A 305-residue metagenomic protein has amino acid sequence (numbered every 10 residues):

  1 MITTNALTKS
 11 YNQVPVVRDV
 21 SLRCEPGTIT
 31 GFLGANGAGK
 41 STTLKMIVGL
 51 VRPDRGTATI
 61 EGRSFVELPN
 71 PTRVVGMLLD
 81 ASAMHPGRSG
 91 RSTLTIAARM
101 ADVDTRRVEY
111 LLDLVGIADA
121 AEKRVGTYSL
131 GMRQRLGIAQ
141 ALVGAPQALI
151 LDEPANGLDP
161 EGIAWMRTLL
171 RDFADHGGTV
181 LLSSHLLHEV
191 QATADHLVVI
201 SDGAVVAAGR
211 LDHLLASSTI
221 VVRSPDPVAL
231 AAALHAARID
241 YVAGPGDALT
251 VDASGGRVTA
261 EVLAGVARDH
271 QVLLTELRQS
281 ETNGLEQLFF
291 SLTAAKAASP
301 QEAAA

Functional and structural regions predicted by a protein language model:
I2-S201, A207: ABC transporter nucleotide-binding domains
G62, T72, G90, D202 (+5 more regions): ATP/adenylate-binding site constellation spanning eukaryotic-like Ser/Thr protein kinases, ABC-transporter
A101, R238, T293-A297: Conserved NTP-handling cores and scaffolds of large molecular machines
G126, L187, A248, E281-T282: Conserved beta-strand edge residues that scaffold enzyme active sites
M166-S254: ABC transporter nucleotide-binding domain
G255-A305: C-terminal coupling/interaction segments
